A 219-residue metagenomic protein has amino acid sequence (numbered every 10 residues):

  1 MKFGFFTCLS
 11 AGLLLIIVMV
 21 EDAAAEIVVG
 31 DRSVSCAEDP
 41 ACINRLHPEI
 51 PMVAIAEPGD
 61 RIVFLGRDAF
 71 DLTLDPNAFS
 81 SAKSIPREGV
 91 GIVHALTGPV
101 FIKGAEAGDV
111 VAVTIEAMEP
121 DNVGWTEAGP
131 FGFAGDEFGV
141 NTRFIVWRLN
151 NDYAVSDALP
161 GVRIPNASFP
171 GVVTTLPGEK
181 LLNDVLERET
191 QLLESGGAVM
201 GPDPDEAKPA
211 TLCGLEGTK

Functional and structural regions predicted by a protein language model:
T7-V18: Bacterial N-terminal signal peptides
A23-A25: Boundary at the C-terminal end of the N-terminal hydrophobic targeting segment
A37-H47, G89-T97: Short, structured beta-strand/loop micro-motifs enriched in basic residues and often containing a Trp
F64, V110-V113: A generic structural signal for residues embedded in beta-strands
A69-S81, M118-A128: Short, Lys/Arg- and Gly-enriched loop/turn segments at beta-strand edges
E119-K219: Intrinsically disordered, low-complexity linker/loop segments enriched in Gly/Pro and charged/polar residues
